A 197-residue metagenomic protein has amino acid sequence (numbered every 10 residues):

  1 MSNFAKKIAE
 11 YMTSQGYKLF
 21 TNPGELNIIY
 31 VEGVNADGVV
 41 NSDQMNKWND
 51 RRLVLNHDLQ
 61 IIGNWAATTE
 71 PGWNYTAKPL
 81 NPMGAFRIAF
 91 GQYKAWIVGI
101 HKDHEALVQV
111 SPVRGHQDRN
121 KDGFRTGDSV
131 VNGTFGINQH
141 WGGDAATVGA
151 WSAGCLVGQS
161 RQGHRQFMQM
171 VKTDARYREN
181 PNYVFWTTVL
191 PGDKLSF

Functional and structural regions predicted by a protein language model:
M1-G149, G163-A175, P181-F185, P191-F197: Cell wall/extracellular polymer interaction/catalysis modules
Q159-S160: Cell-envelope and extracellular/periplasmic
